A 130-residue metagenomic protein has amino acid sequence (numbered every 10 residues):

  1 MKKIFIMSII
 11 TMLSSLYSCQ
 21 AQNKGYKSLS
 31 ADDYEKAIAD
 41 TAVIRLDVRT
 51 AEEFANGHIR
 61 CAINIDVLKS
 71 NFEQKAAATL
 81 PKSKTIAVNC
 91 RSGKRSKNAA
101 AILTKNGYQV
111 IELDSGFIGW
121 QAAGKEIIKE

Functional and structural regions predicted by a protein language model:
K2-F5, Y17-V43, E52-T85, K94-E130: Rhodanese-like catalytic fold shared by cysteine-dependent sulfurtransferases and DSP/PTP-type phosphatases
I6-S14: Hydrophobic helical h-region of N-terminal Sec-dependent signal peptides in bacterial secretory/periplasmic proteins
R45-D47: Structural scaffold elements adjacent to functional motifs in cytosolic proteins
N89: Short, surface-exposed ligand- or partner-binding patches at beta-edge/loop junctions that are enriched in aromatics
